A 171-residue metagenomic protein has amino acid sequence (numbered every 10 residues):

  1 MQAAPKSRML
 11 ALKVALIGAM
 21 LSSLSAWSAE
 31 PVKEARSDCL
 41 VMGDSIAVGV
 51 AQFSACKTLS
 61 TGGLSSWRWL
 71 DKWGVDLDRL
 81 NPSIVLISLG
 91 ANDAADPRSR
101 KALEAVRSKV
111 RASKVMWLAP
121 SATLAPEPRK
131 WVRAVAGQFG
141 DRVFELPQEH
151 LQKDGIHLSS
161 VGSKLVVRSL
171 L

Functional and structural regions predicted by a protein language model:
M1-L40, A47-Q52, D78-S83, A95 (+3 more regions): N-terminal secretory targeting modules
I17, T61-G62, F139, V161: Feature targets compositionally biased, intrinsically disordered low-complexity regions with long contiguous runs
S23, L64-R68, E145: Short, solvent-exposed coil/turn linker segments
E30-A105, S121-K130: Conserved SGNH/GDSL esterase-like catalytic core that processes O-acyl groups on lipids and polysaccharides
L40-M42, M116-L118, F144: Hydrophobic/aromatic beta-strand patches that form the interior of the parallel beta-sheet core in alpha/beta enzyme
V75-D76, A105-K109, A134-V135, S169: A generic secondary-structure signal
V110-V115: A short helix->loop->beta-strand "cap" motif at the edges of active sites that frequently abuts
A122-L171: Catalytic His-Asp segment of secreted/periplasmic serine-dependent ester chemistry enzymes
